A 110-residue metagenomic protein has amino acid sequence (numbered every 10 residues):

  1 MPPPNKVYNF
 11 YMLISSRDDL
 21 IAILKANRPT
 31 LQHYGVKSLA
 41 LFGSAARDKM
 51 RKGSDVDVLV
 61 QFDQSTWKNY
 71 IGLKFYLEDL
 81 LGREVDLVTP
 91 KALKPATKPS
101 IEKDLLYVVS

Functional and structural regions predicted by a protein language model:
M1-S38, A46-K52, D63-S110: Catalytic core of pol beta-like nucleotidyltransferases
L41: Conserved histidines in hydrophobic membrane contexts and catalytic metal-binding motifs
D57-L59: Short beta-strand->loop micro-motif that forms the acidic, two-metal-ion catalytic signature in nucleotide-processing
